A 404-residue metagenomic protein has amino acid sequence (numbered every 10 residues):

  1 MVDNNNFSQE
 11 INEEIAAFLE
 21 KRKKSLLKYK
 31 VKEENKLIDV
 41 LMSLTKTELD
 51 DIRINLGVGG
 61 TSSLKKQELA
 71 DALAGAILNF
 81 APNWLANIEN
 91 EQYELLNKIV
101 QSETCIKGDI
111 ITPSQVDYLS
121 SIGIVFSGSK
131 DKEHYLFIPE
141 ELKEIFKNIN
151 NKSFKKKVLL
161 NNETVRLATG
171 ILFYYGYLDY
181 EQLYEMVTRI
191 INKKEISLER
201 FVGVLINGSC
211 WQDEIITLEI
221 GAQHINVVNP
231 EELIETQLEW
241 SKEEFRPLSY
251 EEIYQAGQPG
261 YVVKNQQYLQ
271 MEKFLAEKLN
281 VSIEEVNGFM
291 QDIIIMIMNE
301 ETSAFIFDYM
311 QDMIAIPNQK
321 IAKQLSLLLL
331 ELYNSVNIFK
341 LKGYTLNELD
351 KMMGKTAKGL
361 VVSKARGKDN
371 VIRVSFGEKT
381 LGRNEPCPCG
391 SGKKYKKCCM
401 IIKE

Functional and structural regions predicted by a protein language model:
M1-N79, A86-Y174, L178-E404: Acidic/negatively charged segments and metal-coordination signatures
